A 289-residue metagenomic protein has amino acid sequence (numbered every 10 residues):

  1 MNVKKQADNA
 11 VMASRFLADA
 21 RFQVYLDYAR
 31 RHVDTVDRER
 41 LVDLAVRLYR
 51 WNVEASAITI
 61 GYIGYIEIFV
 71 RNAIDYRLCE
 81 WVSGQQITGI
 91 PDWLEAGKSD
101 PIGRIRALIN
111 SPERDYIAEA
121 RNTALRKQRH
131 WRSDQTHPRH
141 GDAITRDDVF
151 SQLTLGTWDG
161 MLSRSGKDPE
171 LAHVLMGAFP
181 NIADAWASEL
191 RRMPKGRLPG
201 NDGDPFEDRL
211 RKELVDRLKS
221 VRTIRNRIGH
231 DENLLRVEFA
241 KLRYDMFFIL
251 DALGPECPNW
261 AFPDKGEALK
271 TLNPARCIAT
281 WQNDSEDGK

Functional and structural regions predicted by a protein language model:
M1-I224, H230-F239, Y244-K289: Amphipathic alpha-helical interface elements
